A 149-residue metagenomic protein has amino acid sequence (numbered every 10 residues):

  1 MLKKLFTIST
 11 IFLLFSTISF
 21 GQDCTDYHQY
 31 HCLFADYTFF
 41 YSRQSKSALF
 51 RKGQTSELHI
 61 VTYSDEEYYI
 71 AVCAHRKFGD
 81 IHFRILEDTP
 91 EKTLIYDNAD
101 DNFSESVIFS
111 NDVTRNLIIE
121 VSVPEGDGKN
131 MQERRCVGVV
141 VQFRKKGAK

Functional and structural regions predicted by a protein language model:
M1-K3, D23-C24: N-terminal hydrophobic targeting signals that begin at the initiator methionine
K4-S16: Sec-dependent N-terminal signal peptides
G21-F39: Predominantly extracellular/luminal regions of secreted and cell-surface proteins, especially disulfide-bonded
Q22-D23, A48-Q132, R144-K149: Acidic, Ser/Thr/Pro-rich low-complexity intrinsically disordered segments
F40-K46: A short helix->beta-strand "capping" segment at the edge of beta-propeller domains
R134-V140: Eukaryotic complex-assembly/interaction regions
